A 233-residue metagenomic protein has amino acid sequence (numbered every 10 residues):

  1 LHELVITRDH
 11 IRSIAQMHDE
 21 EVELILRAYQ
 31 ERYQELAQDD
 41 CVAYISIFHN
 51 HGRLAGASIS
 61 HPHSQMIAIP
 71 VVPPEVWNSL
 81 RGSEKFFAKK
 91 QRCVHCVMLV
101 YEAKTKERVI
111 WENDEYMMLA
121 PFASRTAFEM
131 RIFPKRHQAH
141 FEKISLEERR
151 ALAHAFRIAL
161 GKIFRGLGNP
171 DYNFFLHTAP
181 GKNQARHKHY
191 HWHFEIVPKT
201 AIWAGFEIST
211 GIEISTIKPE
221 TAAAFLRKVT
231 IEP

Functional and structural regions predicted by a protein language model:
L1-P233: HIT superfamily nucleotide-processing domains
